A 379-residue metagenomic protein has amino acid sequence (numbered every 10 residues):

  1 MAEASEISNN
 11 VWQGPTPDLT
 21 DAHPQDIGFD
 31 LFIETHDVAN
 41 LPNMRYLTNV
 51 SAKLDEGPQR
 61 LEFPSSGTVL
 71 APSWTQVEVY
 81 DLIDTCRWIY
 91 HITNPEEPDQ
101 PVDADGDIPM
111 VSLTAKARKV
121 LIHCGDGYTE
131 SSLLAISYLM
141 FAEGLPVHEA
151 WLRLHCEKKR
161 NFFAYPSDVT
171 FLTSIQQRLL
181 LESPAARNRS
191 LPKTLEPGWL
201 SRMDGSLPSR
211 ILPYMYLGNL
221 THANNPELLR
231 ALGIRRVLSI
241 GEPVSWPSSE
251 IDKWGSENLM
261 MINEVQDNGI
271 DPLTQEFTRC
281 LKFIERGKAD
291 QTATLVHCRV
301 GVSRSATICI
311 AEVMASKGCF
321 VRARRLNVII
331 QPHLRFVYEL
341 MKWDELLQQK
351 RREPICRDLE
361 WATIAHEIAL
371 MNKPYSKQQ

Functional and structural regions predicted by a protein language model:
M1-V50, E56, R210-I211: Extreme N-terminal segments of fungal proteins
A2-E3, N9, Y80-L121, G125-G241 (+4 more regions): PTP/DSP superfamily signal
W12-T20, I33-E34, L54-P64, L70-W88 (+5 more regions): Activation on folded, globular domain regions of eukaryotic proteins
P24-I27, R230-G233, I251-G255: Short, conserved loop/helix-junction motifs that constitute active-site signature segments in enzyme catalytic cores
D37-A39, S65-V69, E242-P243, E264-G269: Short, acidic/turn-prone active-site loops that include or flank metal/cofactor- and phosphate-binding residues
A39-M44, N225, P243-S249: Short, charged/polar "capping" segments at the starts of alpha-helices and the immediately preceding loops
Y46-R60, M215, W246-V265, P272: Short acidic, glycine/proline-enriched helix-loop-strand junctions
Q266-R279, H297, C309-I310: Charged, surface-exposed interaction regions in soluble eukaryotic proteins
